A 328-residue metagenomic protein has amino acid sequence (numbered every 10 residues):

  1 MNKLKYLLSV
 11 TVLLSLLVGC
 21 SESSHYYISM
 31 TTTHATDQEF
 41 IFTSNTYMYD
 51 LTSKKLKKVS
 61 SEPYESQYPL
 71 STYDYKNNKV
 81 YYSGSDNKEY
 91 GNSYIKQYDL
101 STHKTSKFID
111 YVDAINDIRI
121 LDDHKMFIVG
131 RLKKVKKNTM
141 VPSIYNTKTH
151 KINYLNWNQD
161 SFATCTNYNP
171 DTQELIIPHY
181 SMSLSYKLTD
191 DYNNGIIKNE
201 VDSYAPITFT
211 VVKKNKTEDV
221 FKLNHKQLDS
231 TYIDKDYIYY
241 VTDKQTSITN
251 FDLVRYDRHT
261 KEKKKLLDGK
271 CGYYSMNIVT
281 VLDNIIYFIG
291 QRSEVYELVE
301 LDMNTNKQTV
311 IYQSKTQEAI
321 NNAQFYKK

Functional and structural regions predicted by a protein language model:
L16-G19: C-terminal motif of bacterial Sec signal peptides marking the signal peptidase cleavage site
S21-L51, K58-K76: Beta-strand-rich domains and repeat architectures in extracellular enzymes and scaffolds, especially beta-propellers
Y27-T32, Y81-S83, F127-G130, I177-H179 (+2 more regions): Residue position within the beta-strands of beta-propeller blades
A35-M48, K88-K96, V135-I144, S183-T210 (+2 more regions): Structural motif
L51-K54, Y98-H103, Y145-H150, V212-K216 (+2 more regions): Short loop/turn segments that connect beta-strands within beta-propeller blades
K55-E62, K104-D110, K151-W157, K216-L223 (+2 more regions): A short beta-strand motif characteristic of beta-propeller blades
E65-K76, D113-D122, Q159-P170, H225-K235 (+2 more regions): Repeated scaffold domains used in trafficking and secretory/extracellular systems, primarily beta-propellers
S293-V299, N304-K328: Blade-level signature of beta-propeller repeat domains, shared across WD40, Kelch, NHL, RCC1 and BNR/Asp-box propellers
